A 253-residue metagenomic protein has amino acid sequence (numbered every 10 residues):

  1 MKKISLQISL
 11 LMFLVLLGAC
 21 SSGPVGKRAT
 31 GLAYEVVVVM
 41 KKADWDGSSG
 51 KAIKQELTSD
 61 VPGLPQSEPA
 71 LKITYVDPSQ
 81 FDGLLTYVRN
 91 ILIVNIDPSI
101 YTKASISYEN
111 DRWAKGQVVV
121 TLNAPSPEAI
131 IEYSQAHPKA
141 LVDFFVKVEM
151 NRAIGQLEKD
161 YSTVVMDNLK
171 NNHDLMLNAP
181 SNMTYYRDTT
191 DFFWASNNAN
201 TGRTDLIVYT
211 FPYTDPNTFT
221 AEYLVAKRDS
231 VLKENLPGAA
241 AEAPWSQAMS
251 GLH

Functional and structural regions predicted by a protein language model:
M1-L10: Bacterial N-terminal signal peptides that target proteins for export
L16-A19: C-terminal motif of bacterial Sec signal peptides marking the signal peptidase cleavage site
S21-L252: N-terminal targeting sequences that direct proteins away from the cytosol to non-cytosolic compartments
